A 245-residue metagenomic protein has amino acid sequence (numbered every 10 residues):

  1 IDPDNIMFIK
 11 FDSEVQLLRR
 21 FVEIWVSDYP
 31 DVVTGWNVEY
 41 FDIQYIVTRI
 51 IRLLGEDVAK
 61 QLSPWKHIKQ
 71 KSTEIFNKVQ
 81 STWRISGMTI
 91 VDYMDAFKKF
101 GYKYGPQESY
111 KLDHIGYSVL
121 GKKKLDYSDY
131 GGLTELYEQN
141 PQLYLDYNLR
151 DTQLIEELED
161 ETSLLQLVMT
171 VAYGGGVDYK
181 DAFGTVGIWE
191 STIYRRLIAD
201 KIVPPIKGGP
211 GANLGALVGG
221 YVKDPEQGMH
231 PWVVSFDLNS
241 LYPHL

Functional and structural regions predicted by a protein language model:
P3-F8, D12, I43, R52 (+1 more regions): Active-site-proximal helix-loop-helix substrate-binding element of RNase H-like nuclease domains
S13-F21: Well-ordered alpha-helical segments embedded in enzymatic catalytic cores
F21-Y45: Proline-aspartate-enriched helix->loop->beta-strand connector
V32-V33, A59, D92-M94, G228-M229 (+1 more regions): Phosphodiester-processing cores and adjacent nucleic acid-binding clamps
D42-R52, N239-L245: Short active-site loop/helix that positions an aromatic residue
V47-D57, A172-G176: Short secondary-structure boundary/capping segments
G131-L245: Common nucleic-acid-contacting/processivity interface regions adjacent to the catalytic cores of nucleic-acid enzymes
